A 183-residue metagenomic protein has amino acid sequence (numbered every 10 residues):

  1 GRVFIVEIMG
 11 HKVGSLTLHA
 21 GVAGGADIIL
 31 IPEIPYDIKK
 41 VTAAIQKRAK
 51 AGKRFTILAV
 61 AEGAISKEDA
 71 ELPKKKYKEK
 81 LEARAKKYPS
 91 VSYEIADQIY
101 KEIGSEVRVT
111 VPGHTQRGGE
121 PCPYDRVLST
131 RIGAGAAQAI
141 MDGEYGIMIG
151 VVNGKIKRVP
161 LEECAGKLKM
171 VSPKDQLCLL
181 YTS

Functional and structural regions predicted by a protein language model:
R2-S105: Accessory alpha-helical/coil subdomains and C-terminal extensions that flank or cap enzyme catalytic cores
F4, A139-E144: A charged, well-structured terminal subsegment
I5-K12, E62, H114-T115, G150-K157: A glycine-rich phosphate-binding loop feature that marks nucleotide/adenosyl-phosphate handling sites
A70-P73, G119-V127, V159-G166: Short glycine/threonine-rich loop-to-helix capping motif typified by GTGT followed within a few residues by an Asp-Pro
Y77-S90, Q98, E106, T115-G133 (+1 more regions): Catalytic, metal-anchored helix/loop core of enzyme active sites in primary metabolism
G143-V151: Core catalytic loop region at the nicotinamide-binding pocket of NAD(P)H-dependent oxidoreductases
Y181-T182: Conserved small/polar residues in nucleotide/adenosyl-binding loops
